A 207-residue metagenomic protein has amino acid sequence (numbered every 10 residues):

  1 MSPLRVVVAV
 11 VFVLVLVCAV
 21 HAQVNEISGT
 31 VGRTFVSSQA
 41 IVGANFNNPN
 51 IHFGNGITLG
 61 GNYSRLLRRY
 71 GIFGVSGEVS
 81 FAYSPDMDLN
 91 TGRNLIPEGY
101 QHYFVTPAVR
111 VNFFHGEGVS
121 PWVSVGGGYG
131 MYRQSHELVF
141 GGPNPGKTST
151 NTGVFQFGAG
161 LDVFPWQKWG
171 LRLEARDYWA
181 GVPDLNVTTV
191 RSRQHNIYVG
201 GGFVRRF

Functional and structural regions predicted by a protein language model:
M1-V24, F207: Cleavable N-terminal export/targeting peptides
H21-L67, N196-F207: Short glycine/proline- and aromatic-enriched beta-strand/turn motifs that initiate or cap beta-hairpins
G29-R33, G77-Y83, V123-Y129, L161 (+1 more regions): Transmembrane beta-barrel strands of outer-membrane/channel proteins
S38-H52, F81-V105, G130-G153, W179-I197: Flexible, solvent-exposed loop segments that connect beta-strands
I57-V139, N196-F207: Gram-negative (and chloroplast) outer-membrane scaffold detector with strong preference for beta-barrel transmembrane
T152, D162-W166: C-terminal transmembrane beta-barrel domains of outer membrane proteins
